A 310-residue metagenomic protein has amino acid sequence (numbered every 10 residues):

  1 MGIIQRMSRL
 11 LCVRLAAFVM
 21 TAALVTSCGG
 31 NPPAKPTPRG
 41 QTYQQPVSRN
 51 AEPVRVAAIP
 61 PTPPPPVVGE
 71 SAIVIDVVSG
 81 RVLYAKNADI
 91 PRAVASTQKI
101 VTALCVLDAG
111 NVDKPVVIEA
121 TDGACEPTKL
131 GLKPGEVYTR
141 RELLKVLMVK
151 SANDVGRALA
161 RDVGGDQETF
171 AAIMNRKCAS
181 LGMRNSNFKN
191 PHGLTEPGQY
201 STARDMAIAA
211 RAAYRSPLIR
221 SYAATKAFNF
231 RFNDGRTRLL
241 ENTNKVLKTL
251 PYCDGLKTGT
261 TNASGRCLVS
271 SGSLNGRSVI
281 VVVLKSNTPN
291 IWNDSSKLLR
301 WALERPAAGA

Functional and structural regions predicted by a protein language model:
G2-R14, T26-P60, P65, V77-Y84 (+4 more regions): Structured C-terminal helix/loop/strand segments within mature extracytoplasmic catalytic/sensor domains
M20-V25: Hydrophobic core
C28-A34, R184-N187, T195-A310: Domain-terminus/edge residues, biased toward the C-terminal soluble/receptor-binding domains of extracytoplasmic
N31-R204, I208-P217, L274: Active-site-adjacent loops and short helices of periplasmic peptidoglycan-processing enzymes
